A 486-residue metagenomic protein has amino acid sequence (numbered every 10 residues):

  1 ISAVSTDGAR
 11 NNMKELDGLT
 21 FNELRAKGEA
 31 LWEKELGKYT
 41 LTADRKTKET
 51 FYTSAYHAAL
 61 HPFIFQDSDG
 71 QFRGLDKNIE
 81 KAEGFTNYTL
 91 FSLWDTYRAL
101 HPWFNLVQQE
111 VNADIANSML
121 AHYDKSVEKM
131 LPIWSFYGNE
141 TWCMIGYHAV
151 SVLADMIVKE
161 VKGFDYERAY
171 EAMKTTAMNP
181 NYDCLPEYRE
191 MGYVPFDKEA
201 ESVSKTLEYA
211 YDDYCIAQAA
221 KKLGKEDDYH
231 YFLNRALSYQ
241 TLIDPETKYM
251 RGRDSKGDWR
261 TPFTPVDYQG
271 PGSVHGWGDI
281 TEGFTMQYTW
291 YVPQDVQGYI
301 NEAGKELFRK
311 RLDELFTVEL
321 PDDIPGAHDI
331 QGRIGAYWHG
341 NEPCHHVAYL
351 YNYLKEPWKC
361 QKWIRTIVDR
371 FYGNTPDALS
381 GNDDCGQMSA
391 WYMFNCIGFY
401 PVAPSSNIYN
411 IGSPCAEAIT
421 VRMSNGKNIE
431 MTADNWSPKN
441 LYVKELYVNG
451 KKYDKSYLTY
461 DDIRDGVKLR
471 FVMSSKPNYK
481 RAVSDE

Functional and structural regions predicted by a protein language model:
I1-N87, A121, K129, G163-E167 (+3 more regions): Acidic/polar, glycine-enriched structural segments that form the non-catalytic walls/loops of the carbohydrate-binding
T53, H57-L60, S118, R235-E246: Alpha-helical scaffold segments in carbohydrate-active enzymes
K81-Y88, K129-Y147: Aromatic/His-enriched, Gly/Pro-containing loop or helix-boundary segments that lie immediately adjacent to catalytic
E83-R98, L106-E110, G146, V150 (+3 more regions): Active-site core of glycosidic bond-cleaving carbohydrate-active enzymes
L100, N112-N117, F136-I145, M156-K159: Mobile, glycine-rich extracellular loop/lid and propeptide segments that shape or gate substrate/ligand access
Q108-L131, A403-S406: Glycine-rich phosphate/pyrophosphate-binding loops and their adjacent beta-strand/loop elements at enzyme active sites
G373, N410-E486: Beta-rich accessory regions
